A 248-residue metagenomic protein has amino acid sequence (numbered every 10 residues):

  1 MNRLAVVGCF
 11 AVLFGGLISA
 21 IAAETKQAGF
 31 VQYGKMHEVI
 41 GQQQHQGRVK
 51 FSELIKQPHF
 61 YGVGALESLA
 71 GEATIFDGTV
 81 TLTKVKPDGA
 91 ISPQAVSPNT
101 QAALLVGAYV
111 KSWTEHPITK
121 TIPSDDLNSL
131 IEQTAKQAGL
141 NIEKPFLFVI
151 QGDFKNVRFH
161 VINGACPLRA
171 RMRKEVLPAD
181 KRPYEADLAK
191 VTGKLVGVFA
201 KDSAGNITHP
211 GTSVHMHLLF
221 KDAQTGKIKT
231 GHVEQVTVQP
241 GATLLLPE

Functional and structural regions predicted by a protein language model:
M1-C9: Bacterial N-terminal signal peptides that target proteins for export
G8-L17: Bacterial N-terminal signal peptides
A20-T25: Boundary at the C-terminal end of the N-terminal hydrophobic targeting segment
V31-M36, I142-A186: Acidic low-complexity segments
E38-G107: N-terminal low-complexity or amphipathic/hydrophobic leaders
A102-N163: Extracellular-facing segments of soluble proteins and assemblies that are Gly/Ser/Thr-biased and enriched in aromatics
C166-D222: Short, hydrophobic/π-rich interface segment
T212, H217-E248: C-terminal structured interaction module
